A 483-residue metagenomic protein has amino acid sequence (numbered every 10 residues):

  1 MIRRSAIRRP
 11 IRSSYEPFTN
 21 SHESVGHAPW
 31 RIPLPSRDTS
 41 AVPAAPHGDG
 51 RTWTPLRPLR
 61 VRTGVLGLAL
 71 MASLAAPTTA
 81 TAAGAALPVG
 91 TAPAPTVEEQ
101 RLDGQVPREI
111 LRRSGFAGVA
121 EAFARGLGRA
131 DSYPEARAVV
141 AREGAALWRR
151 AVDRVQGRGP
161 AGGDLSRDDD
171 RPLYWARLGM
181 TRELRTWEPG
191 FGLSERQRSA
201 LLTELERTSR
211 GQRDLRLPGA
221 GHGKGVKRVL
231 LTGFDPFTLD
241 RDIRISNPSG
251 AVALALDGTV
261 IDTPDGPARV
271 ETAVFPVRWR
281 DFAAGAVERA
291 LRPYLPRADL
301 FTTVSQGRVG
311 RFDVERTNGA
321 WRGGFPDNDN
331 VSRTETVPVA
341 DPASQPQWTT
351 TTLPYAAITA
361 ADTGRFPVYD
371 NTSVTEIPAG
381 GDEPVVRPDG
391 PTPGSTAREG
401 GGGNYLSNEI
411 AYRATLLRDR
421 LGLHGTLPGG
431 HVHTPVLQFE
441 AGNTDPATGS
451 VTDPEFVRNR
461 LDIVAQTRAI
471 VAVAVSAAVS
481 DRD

Functional and structural regions predicted by a protein language model:
M1-T52: Intrinsically disordered, low-complexity proline-rich regions
W30-A85: Secretory targeting and sorting signals
A86-P393, A397, A414-T415, D419-R420 (+3 more regions): N-terminal catalytic or cofactor-binding beta/alpha core of small enzyme domains
G402-A414: Substrate-gating cap/lid alpha-helix
H433: Conserved SDR Rossmann-fold cofactor-binding beta-strand/turn motif
Q438-N443: Short active-site-adjacent structural elements
P446: Histidine-centered catalytic/metal-binding microenvironments
